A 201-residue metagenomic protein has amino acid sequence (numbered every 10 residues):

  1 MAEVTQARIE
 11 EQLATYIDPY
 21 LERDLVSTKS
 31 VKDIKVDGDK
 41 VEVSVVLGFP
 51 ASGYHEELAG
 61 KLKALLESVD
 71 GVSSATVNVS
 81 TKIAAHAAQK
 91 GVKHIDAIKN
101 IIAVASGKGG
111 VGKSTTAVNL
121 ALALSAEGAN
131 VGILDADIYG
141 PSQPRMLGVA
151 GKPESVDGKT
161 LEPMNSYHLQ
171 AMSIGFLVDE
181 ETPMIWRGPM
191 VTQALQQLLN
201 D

Functional and structural regions predicted by a protein language model:
M1-K32, V69: N-proximal, solvent-exposed amphipathic alpha-helical segments enriched in charged/polar residues
T5, S27, Y54, L58 (+6 more regions): Helical mechanochemical/support elements of P-loop NTPase systems and associated helical scaffolds
Q6-I9, S30, D39-E42, V46-T76: Short, non-transmembrane amphipathic alpha-helical segments
L13, V31, L66, I98 (+5 more regions): Residue-level signature of catalytic and energy-coupling elements of molecular machines, predominantly ATP/GTP-dependent
T28, A75-K99: Short, basic phosphate-binding NTP loop
A88-S106, V111, N200: The Walker A/P-loop phosphate-binding site
I101-D135: Walker A/P-loop phosphate-binding motif and the immediately C-terminal alpha-helix
A129-G188, T192-Q193: Phosphate-binding loop that captures ATP/GTP phosphates
